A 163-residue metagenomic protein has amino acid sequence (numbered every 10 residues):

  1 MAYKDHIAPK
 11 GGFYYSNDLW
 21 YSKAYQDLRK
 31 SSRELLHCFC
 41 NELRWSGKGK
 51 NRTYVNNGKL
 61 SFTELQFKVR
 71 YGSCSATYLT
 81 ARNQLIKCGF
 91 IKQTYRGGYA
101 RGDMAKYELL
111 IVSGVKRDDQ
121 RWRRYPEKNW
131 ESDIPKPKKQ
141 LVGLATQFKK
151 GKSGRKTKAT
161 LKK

Functional and structural regions predicted by a protein language model:
M1, G12-F13, K23, E34 (+6 more regions): Intrinsically disordered, low-complexity segments enriched in small/polar residues
M1-E64, K162-K163: Short recognition helix of helix-turn-helix/winged-helix DNA-binding domains
A2-I7, G114-K163: Charged low-complexity intrinsically disordered patches
Y14, S22, G98, Q140-G143 (+1 more regions): N-terminal cationic amphipathic segment used for targeting or macromolecule association
L28, R33, R44, I86 (+3 more regions): Amphipathic alpha-helical interaction segments
L43-E108, S113: Winged helix-turn-helix DNA-binding recognition segment
